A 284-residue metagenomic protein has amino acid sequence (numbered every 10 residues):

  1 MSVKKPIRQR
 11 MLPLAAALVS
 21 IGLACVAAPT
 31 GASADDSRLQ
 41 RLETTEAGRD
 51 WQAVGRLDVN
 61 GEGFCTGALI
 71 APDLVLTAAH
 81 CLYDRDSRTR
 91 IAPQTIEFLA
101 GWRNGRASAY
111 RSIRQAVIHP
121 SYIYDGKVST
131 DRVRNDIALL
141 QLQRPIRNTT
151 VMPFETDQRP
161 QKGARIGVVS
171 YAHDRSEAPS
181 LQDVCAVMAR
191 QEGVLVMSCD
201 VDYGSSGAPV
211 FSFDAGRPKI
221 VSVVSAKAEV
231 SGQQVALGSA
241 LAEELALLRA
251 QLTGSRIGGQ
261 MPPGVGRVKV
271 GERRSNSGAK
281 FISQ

Functional and structural regions predicted by a protein language model:
S2-L12, A16-I70, E243-Q284: Protease-domain processing segments flanking chymotrypsin-fold serine proteases, especially trypsin-like
S33-R49, Y83, T89-I146: Conserved catalytic-core segment of clan PA serine endopeptidases
A47-D50, L69-I70, R90-A92, T130-R134 (+3 more regions): Extracellular/periplasmic catalytic domains that process cell-envelope and extracellular macromolecules
Q52-E97: Catalytic histidine site
A68, R85-S87, S121-D131, L139-D174: Active-site substrate-binding loop(s) of clan PA
A68-L69, D200-V224: Catalytic nucleophile loop of clan PA
A78-C81, V221-V230: Short beta->alpha transition motifs characteristic of CBS
K127, V194-S198: Short, solvent-exposed secondary-structure boundary/capping segments
